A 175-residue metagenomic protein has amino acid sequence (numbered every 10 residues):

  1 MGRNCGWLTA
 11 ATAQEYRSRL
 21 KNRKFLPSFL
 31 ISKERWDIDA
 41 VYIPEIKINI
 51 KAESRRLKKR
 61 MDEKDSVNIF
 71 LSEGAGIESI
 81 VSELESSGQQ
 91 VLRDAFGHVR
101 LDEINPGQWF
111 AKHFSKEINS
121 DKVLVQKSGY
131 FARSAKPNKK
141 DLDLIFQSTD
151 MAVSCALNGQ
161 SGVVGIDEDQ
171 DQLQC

Functional and structural regions predicted by a protein language model:
M1-D121: Accessory alpha-helical/coil subdomains and C-terminal extensions that flank or cap enzyme catalytic cores
E83-C175: C-terminal non-catalytic interaction/assembly regions of soluble proteins
